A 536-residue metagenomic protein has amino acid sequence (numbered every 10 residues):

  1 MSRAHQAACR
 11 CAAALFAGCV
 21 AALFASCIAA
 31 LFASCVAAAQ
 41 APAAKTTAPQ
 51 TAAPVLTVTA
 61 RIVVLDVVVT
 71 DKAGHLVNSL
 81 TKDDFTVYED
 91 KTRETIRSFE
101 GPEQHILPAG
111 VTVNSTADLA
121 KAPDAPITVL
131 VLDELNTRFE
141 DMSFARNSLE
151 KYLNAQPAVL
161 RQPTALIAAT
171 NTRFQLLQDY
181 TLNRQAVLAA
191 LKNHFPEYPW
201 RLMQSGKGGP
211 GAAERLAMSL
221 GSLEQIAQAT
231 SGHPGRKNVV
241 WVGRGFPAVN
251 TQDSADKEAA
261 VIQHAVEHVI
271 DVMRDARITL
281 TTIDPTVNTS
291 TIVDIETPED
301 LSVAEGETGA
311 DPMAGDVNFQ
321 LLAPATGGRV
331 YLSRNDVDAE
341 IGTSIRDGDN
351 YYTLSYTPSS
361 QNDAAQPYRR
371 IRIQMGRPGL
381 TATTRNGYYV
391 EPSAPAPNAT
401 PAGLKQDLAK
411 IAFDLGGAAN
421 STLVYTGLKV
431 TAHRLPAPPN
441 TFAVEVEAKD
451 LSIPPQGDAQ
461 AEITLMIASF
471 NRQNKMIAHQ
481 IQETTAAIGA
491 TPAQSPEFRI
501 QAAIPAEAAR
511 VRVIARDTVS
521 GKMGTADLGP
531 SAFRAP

Functional and structural regions predicted by a protein language model:
M1-A14: N-terminal secretory signal peptides that target proteins for export/translocation
A12-A37: Bacterial N-terminal signal peptides
A39-P536: Scaffold/interface architecture of coatomer-like assemblies
